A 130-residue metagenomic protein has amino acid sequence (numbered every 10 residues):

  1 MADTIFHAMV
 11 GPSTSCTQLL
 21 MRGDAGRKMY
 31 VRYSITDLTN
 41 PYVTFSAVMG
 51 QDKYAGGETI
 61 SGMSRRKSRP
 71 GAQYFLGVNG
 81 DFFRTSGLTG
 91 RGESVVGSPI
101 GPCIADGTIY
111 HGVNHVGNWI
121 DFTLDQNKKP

Functional and structural regions predicted by a protein language model:
M1-P130: Zymogen propeptides
